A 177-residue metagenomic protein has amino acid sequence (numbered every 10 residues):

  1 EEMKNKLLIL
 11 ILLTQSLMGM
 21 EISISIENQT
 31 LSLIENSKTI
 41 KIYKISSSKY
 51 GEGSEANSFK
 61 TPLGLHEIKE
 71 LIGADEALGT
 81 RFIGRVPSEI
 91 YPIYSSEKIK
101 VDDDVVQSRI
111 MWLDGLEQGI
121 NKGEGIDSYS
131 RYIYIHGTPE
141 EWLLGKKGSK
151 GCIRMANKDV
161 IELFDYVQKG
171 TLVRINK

Functional and structural regions predicted by a protein language model:
E1-E2: Short, Lys/Arg-enriched N-terminal segments with co-localized hydrophobic residues within the first ~10-30 amino acids
K6-S16: Sec-dependent N-terminal signal peptides
G19-E21: Boundary at the C-terminal end of the N-terminal hydrophobic targeting segment
I24-T30, V167: A short, compositionally biased
E27-Q29, N36-K38, S48-Y50, L71-A74 (+3 more regions): Solvent-exposed coil/turn segments that connect beta secondary-structure elements in extracytoplasmic/periplasmic
N28-T30, L65, I110: Structural motif
I40-L78: Electropositive
F59, E76-K177: Exported/periplasmic cell-wall-interacting domains
